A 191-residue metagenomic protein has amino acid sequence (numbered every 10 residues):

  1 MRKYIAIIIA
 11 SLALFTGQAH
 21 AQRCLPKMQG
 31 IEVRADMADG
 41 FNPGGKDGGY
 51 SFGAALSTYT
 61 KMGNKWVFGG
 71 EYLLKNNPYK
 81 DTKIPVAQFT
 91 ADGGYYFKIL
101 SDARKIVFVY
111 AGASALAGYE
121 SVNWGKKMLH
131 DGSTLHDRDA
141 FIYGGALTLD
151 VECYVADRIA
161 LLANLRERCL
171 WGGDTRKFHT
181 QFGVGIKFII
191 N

Functional and structural regions predicted by a protein language model:
M1-M28, N191: Cleavable N-terminal export/targeting peptides
H20-K75, K187-N191: Short glycine/proline- and aromatic-enriched beta-strand/turn motifs that initiate or cap beta-hairpins
K27-I31, K46-F52, K83-A91, V107 (+2 more regions): Residues that define the transmembrane beta-barrel architecture of outer-membrane proteins
R34-D36, G49, K65-V67, L74 (+5 more regions): Residue-level detection of beta-strand scaffold positions
G40-N42, N77-I84, D131-D137, C169-G173: Extracellular loop and loop/strand-boundary signature of outer-membrane beta-barrel proteins
A55-H130, I159, F188-N191: Gram-negative (and chloroplast) outer-membrane scaffold detector with strong preference for beta-barrel transmembrane
L73-K75, D150-N191: Predominantly the C-terminal beta-signal and adjacent terminal strand-loop region of outer-membrane beta-barrel
W124-L165, F188: Extended low-complexity acidic/polar segments
